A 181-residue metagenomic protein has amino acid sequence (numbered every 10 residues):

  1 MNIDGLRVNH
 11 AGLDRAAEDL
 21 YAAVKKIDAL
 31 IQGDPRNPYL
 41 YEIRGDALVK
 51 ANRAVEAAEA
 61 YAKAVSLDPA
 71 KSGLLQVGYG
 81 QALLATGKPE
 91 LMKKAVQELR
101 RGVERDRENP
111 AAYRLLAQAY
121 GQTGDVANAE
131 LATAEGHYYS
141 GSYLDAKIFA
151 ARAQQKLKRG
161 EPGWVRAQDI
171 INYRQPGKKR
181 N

Functional and structural regions predicted by a protein language model:
M1-K63, N128, R159, D169 (+1 more regions): Extracytoplasmic and endomembrane cell-envelope/extracellular-matrix remodeling and assembly machinery
G12, D46-V49, Q81-L84, Q118 (+3 more regions): Residue-level recognition of tetratricopeptide repeat
A17, A51, T86-P89, T123-G124 (+2 more regions): Structural motif corresponding to the intra-repeat A-B loop/turn of tetratricopeptide repeats
L20, A54, P89-M92, V126-A127 (+1 more regions): TPR-repeat structural position
V24, I31, A58, V65 (+5 more regions): Tetratricopeptide repeat
P35, P69-A70, R107, G124 (+2 more regions): Short coil turns that delineate tetratricopeptide repeat
